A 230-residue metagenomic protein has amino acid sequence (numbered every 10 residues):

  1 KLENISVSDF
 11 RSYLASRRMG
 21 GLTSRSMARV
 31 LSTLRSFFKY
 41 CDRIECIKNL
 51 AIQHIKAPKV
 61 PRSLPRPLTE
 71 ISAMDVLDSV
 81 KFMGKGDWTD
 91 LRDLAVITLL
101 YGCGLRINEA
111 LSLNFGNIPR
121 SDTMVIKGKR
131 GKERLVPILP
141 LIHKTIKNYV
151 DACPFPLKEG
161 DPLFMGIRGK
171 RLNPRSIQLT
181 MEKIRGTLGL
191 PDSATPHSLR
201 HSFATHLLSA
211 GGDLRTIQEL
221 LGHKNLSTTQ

Functional and structural regions predicted by a protein language model:
K1-Q230: Conserved catalytic core of the tyrosine transesterase superfamily
